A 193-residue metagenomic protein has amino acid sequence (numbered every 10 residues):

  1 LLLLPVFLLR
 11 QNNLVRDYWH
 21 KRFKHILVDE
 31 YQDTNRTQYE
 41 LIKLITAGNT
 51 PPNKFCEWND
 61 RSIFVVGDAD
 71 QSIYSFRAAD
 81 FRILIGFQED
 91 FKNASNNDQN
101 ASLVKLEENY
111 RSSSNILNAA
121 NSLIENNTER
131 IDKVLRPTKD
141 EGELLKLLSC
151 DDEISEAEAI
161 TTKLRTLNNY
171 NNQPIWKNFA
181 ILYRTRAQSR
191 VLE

Functional and structural regions predicted by a protein language model:
L1, Q38, E153-I160: Phosphate/oxyanion-binding active-site loops and adjacent basic polyanion-contact surfaces
L1-H25, T37-L41, I45, N49-P51: Conserved helicase/translocase P-loop NTPase motor core
L3, F7, I85-E89, N118-N121 (+2 more regions): Solvent-exposed alpha-helical segments within well-ordered globular domains of core cellular machineries
H20-R22, N59-D60, E141, I175-K177: Short loop/turn elements that form and flank the Walker-type P-loop nucleotide-binding site in RecA-like NTPase cores
D29, V66, V104-E108, K146-C150 (+1 more regions): Conserved RecA-like ASCE P-loop NTPase motor core of nucleic-acid helicases/translocases
R36-C150, T162: Conserved RecA-like helicase ATPase core segment that couples NTP binding/hydrolysis to strand translocation
R82, R111, S155, A187-R190: Short alpha-helical
